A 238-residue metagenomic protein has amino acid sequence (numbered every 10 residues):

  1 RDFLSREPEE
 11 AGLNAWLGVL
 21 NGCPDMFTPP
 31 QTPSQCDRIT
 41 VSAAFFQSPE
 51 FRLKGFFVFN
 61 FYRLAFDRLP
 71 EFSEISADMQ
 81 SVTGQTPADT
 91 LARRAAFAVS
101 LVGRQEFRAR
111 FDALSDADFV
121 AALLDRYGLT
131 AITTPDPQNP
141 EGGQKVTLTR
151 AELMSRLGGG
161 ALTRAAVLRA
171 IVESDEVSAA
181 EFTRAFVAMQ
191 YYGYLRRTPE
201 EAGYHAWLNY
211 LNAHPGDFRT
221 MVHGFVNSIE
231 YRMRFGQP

Functional and structural regions predicted by a protein language model:
R1-P238: Composition-driven recognition of low-complexity segments enriched in small/aliphatic/hydroxylated residues
